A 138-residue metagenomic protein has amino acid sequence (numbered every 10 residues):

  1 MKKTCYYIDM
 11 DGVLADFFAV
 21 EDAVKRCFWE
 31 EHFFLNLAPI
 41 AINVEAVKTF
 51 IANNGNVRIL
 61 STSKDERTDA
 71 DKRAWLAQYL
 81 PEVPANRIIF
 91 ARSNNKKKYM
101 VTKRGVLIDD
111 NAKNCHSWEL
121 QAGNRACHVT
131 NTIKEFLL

Functional and structural regions predicted by a protein language model:
M1-L138: Catalytic phosphate/metal-binding cores of nucleic-acid and nucleotide-processing enzymes, i.e., regions that mediate
